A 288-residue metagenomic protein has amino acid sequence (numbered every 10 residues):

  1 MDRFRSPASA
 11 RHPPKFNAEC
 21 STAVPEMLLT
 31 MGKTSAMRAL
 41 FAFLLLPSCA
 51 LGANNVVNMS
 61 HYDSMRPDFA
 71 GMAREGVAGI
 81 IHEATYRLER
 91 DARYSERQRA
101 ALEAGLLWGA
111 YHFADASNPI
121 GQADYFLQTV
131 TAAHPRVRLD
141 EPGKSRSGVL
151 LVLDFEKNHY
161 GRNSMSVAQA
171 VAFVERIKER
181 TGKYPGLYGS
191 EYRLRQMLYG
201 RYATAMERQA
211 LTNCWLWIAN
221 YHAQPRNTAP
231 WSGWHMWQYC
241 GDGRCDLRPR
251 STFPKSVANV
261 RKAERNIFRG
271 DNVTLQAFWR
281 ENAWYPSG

Functional and structural regions predicted by a protein language model:
S35-F43: Sec-dependent signal peptide recognition, specifically the positively charged N-region followed immediately by
F43-L51: Hydrophobic h-region of N-terminal signal peptides that target proteins for export in Gram-negative bacteria
A53-K183: Substrate-binding cleft of extracellular glycoside hydrolase catalytic domains
A53-S60, P67, A203-G288: Functionally critical loop-and-helix segments that line ligand-binding/catalytic clefts of soluble enzyme domains
K144, G148-P230: Catalytic domains of cell-wall/extracellular-matrix polysaccharide-remodeling enzymes, centered on de-N-acetylation
